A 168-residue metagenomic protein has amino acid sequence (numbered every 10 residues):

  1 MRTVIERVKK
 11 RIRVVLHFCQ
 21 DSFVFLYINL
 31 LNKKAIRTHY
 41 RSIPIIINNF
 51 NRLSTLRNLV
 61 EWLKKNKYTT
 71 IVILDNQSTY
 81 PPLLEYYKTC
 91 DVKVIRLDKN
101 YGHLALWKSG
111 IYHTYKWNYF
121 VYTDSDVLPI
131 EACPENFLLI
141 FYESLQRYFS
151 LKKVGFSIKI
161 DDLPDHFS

Functional and structural regions predicted by a protein language model:
R2-E61: N-proximal low-complexity "stem/linker" segments adjacent to membrane-targeting elements
N48-F50, N76-Q77, P129: Preference for well-ordered, secondary-structure-rich cores of eukaryotic proteins
N58-W62, L83-Y86, W107-G110, I140: A short acidic, amphipathic alpha-helical/loop segment
W62-K99: Acidic donor-binding segment of Leloir-type glycosyltransferases
T69, N118, K152: Short acidic/polar active-site loop segments enriched in Thr and Asp
V94-R96, F120, K153: Conserved beta-strand scaffold positions in the cores of enzyme catalytic domains, especially in NTP/NDP-utilizing
H103-A105, I111-H113, L128-S168: Conserved catalytic core of nucleotide-sugar-dependent glycosyltransferases
K116-I130: Short beta-strand-to-loop acidic/aromatic patch adjacent to the donor-nucleotide binding site
